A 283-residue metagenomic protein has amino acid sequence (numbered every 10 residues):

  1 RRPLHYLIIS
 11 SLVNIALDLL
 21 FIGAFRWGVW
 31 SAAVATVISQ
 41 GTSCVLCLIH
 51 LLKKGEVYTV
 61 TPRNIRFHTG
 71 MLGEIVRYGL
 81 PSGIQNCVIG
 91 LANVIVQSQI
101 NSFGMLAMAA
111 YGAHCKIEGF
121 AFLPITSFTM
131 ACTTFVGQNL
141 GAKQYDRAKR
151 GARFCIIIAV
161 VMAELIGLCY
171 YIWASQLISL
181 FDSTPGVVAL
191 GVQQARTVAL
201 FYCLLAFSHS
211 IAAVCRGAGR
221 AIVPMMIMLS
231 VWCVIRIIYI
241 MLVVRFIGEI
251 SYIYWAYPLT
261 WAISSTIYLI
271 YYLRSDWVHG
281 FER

Functional and structural regions predicted by a protein language model:
R1-D18, A32: Hydrophobic, well-structured modules enriched for small/aliphatic residues and gly/pro motifs, marking either
R1-I8, L46-I49, N64-I95, Q99-I100 (+4 more regions): Hydrophobic faces of transmembrane alpha-helices in multi-pass small-molecule transporters and flippases across diverse
R1-R2, G28-V29, L106-A107, A221-I222 (+1 more regions): Membrane-helix interface segments
R2-P3, Q97, A110-A174, L205-M228: Small-residue-rich hydrophobic transmembrane alpha-helices
L7-S11, V37, S82-G90, S102 (+7 more regions): Residue-level hotspots within the lipid-embedded alpha helices of multi-pass solute transporters
L12-G23, L48, V94-Q99, F120 (+4 more regions): Alpha-helical transmembrane segments of multipass membrane proteins
V13, A24-L80, V136-F201, V243-R283: Short alpha-helical transmembrane segments in multi-pass integral membrane proteins
L20-W27, C87-K116, F120, Q138 (+2 more regions): Helix-terminus/linker motif at the lipid-water interface of multi-pass membrane proteins
